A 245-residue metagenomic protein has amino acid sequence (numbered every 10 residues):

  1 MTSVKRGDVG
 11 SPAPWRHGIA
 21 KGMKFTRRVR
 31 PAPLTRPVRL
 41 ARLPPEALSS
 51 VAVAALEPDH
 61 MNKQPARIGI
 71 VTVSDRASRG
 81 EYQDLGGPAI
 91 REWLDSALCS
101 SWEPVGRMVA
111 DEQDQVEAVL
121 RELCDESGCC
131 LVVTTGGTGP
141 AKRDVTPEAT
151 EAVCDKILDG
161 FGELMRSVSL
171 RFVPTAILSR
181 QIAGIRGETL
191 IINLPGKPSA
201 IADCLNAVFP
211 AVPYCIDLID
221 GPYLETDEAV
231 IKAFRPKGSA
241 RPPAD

Functional and structural regions predicted by a protein language model:
M1, V9, A47-L48: Intrinsically disordered, low-complexity segments
M1-S3, G22-K24: Alpha-helix boundary/capping motif
K5, W15, L40, L48-D245: Non-catalytic beta/alpha edge segments that cap or flank active sites
D8-S11, R27: Short, positively charged low-complexity motifs
A13, V29-A32, A54: Short, linear, compositionally biased motifs with a strong N-terminal bias
R16, A20-M23, A32, P58: Low-complexity intrinsically disordered segments
F25-P45: Intrinsically disordered, low-complexity proline-rich tandem-repeat tracts
